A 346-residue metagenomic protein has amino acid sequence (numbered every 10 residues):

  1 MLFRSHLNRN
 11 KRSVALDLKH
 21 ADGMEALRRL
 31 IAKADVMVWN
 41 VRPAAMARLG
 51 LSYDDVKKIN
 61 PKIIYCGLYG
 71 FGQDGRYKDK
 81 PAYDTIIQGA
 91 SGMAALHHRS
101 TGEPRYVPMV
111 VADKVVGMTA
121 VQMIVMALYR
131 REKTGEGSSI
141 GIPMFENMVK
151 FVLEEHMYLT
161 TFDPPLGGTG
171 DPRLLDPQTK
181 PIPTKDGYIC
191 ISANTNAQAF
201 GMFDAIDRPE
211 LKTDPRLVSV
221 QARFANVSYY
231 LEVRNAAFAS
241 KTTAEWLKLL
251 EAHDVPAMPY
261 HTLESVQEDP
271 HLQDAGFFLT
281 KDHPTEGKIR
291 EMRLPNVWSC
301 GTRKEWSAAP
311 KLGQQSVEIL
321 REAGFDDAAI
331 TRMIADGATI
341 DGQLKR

Functional and structural regions predicted by a protein language model:
M1-L2: Short, small-residue-biased leader/transition segments that mark boundaries at the very start of proteins
A34: An anion/phosphate-binding loop that grips the pyrophosphate of nucleotide cofactors and donors
A47-I189, A193-N194, G201: Active-site-adjacent "lid/gating" segments in soluble enzymes
R173, P177-H253, A257: Aromatic-enriched alpha-helical interface/lid elements that frame and gate functional surfaces
V218, T285-R332: Flexible, small-/acidic-enriched active-site or ligand-binding loops
A252-W306: A glycine-rich dinucleotide-binding beta-alpha-beta segment and adjacent secondary-structure elements that constitute
